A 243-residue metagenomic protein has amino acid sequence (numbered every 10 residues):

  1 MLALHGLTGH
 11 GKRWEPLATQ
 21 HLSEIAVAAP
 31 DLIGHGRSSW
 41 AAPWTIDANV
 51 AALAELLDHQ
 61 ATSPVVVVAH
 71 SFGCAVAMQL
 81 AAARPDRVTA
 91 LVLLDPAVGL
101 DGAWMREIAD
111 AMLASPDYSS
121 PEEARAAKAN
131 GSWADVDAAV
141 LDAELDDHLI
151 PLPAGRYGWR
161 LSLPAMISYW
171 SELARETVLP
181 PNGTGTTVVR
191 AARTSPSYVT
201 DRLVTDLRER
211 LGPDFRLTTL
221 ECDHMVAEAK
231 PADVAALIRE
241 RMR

Functional and structural regions predicted by a protein language model:
M1-S39: Conserved HGGG/HGGXW glycine-rich cap/lid loop of the alpha/beta-hydrolase fold
P16, Q79-A83: Active-site signature of alpha/beta-hydrolase-fold catalytic machinery across serine- and Asp/Cys-nucleophile hydrolases
A26-V68, A236: Active-site loop/oxyanion-hole signature of alpha/beta-hydrolase fold enzymes
A69, G73, A77: Gly/Ala-rich beta-loop-alpha elbow adjacent to hydrolase catalytic centers
A82, T89-E122: Flexible "cap/lid" loop of the alpha/beta hydrolase fold
S119-A174: Conserved alpha/beta-hydrolase catalytic His-Asp/Glu region
G185-C222: Conserved loop-alpha-helix segment in the C-terminal half of the alpha/beta-hydrolase fold that carries the catalytic
L220-P231: Catalytic histidine-centered segment of alpha/beta-hydrolase-like enzymes
